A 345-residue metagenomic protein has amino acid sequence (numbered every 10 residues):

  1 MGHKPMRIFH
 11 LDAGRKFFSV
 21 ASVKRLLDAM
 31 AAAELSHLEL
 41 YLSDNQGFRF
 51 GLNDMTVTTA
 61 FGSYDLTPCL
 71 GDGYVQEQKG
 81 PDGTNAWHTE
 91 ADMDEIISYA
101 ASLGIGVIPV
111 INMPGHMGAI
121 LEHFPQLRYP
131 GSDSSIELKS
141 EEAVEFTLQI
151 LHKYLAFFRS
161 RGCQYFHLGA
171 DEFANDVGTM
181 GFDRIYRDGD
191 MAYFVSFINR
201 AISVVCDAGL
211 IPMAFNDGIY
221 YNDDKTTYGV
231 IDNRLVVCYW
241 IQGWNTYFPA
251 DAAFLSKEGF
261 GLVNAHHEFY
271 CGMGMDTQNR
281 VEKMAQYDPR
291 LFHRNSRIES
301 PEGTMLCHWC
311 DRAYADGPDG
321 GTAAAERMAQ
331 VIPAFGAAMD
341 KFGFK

Functional and structural regions predicted by a protein language model:
G2-P5, N45-S102, H116-E142, E172-D188: Aromatic- and acidic-residue-enriched carbohydrate-binding clefts of CAZyme catalytic domains
M6-S22, A32, D133-A143: Active-site mouth loops of central-metabolism enzymes
R7-L11, L38-L40, V107-I111, F166-L168 (+4 more regions): Hydrophobic faces of well-ordered beta-strands that scaffold small-molecule active sites in alpha/beta enzyme cores
G14-K16, S43-G47, N112-H116, D171-F173 (+4 more regions): Active-site beta-loop-alpha junctions enriched in small/polar residues
K16-M30, F248-D251, D288: Short, acidic/polar
S22-N45: Catalytic domains of carbohydrate-active enzymes, especially glycoside hydrolases
I120-L121, P125-V236, W240-F260: Active-site neighborhood of glycoside hydrolase catalytic domains
D217, K225-L235, Y239-K345: Flexible, acidic glycine-rich loops studded with aromatic residues
